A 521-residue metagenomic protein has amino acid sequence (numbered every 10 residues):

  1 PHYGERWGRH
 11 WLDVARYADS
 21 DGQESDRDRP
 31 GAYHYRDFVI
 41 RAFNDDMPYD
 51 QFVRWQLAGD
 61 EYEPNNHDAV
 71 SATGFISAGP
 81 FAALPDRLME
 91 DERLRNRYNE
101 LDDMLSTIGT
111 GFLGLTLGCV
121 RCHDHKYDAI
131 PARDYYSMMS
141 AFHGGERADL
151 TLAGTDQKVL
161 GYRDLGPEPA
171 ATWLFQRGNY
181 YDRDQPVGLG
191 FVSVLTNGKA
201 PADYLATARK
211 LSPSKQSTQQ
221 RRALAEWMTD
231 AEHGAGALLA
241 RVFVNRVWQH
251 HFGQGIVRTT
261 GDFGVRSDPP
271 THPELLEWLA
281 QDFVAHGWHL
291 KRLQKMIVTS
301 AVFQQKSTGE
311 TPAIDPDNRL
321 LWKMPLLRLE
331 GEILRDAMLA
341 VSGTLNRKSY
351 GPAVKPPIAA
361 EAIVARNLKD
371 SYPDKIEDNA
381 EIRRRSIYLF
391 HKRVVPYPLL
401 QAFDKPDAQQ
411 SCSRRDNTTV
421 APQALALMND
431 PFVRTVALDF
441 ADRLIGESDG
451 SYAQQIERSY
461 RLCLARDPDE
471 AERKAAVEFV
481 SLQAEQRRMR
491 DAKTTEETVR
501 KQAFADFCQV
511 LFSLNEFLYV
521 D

Functional and structural regions predicted by a protein language model:
P1-H2, R16-N66, L101, D128-P131 (+6 more regions): Primarily short, surface-exposed interaction patches in extracytoplasmic proteins
Y62-G154, L400, C412: Sequence context surrounding c-type heme c attachment/ligation sites in exported
G79-R93, L113-T116, S212-A223, H250-I256 (+2 more regions): Active-site-adjacent bridging/hinge elements
F507: Globin-like tetrapyrrole-binding proteins
